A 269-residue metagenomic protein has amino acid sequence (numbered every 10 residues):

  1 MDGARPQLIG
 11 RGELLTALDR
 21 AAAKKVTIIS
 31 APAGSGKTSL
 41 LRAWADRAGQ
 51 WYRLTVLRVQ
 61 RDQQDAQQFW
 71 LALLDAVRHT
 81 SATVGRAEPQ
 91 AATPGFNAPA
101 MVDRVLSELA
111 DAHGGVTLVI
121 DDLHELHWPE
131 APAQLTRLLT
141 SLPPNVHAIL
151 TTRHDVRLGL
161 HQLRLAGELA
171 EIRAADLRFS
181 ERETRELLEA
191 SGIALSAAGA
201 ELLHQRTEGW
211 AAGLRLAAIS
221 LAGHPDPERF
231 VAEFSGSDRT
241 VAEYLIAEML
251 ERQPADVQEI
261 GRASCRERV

Functional and structural regions predicted by a protein language model:
A4-L18: N-terminal pre-P-loop "Q-motif" helix
E13-L14, S39-R42, L71, T117 (+5 more regions): Alpha-helical sensor/transducer elements of the RecA-like P-loop NTPase core
L18-K24: Phosphate-binding P-loop
I29: Hydrophobic anchor at the beta1->P-loop junction of P-loop NTPases
P32: P-loop (Walker A) phosphate-binding loop of NTP-binding proteins
S35, S39-V116, E125-H127: Conserved phosphate-binding/catalytic loops and adjacent sensor/switch elements of nucleotide-binding enzymes, spanning
D121-D122: Walker B catalytic acidic pair
A232-R266: Winged-helix-like regulatory helical subdomains adjacent to P-loop NTPase cores
